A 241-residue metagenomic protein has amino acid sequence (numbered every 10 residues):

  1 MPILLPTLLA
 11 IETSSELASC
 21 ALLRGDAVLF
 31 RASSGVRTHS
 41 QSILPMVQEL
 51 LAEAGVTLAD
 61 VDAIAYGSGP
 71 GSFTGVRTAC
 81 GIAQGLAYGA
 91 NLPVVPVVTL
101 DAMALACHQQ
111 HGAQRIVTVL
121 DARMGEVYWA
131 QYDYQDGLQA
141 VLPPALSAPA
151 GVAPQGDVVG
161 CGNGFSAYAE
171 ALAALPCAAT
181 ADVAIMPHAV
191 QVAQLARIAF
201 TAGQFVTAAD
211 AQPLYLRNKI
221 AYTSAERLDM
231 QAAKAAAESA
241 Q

Functional and structural regions predicted by a protein language model:
M1-L4, A27, T38, P93-P187 (+4 more regions): Surface "functional belts" at beta-alpha junctions
P2-S68: N-terminal beta-alpha supersecondary unit
S34-S42, F73-R77, G81, V98 (+1 more regions): Residues at secondary-structure transition points
L51, A196-Q204: Short, hydrophobic alpha-helical segments
A65-T99: DPxDG-like acidic metal-binding loop motif
F205-A209: Flexible, glycine/charged-enriched surface loops at secondary-structure junctions
A211-D229: Extended, charge-rich low-complexity interaction segments
